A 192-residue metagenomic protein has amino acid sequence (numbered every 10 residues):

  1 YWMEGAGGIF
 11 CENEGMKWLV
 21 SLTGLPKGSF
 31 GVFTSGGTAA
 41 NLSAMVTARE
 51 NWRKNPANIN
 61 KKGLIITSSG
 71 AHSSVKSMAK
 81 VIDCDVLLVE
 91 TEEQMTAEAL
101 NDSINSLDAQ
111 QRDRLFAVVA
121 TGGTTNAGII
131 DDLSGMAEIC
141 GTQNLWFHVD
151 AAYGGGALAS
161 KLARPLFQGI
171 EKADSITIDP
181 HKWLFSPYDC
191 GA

Functional and structural regions predicted by a protein language model:
Y1-G37, N51, N55: Conserved N-terminal alpha-helix of the aminotransferase class I/II PLP-enzyme fold
G36-A192: Conserved PLP-enzyme active-site core in the AAT-like
